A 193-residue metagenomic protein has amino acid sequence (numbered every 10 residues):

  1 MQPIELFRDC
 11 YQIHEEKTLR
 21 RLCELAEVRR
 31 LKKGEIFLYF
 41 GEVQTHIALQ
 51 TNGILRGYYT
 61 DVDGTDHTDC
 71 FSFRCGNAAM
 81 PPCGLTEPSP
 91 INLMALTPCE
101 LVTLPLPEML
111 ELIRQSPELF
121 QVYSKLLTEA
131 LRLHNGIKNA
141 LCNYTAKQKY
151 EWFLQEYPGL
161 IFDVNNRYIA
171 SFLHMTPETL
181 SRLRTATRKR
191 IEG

Functional and structural regions predicted by a protein language model:
M1-E27, P82-C83: Cyclic nucleotide-binding regulatory module and flanking cytosolic helices
P3-I4, E129-A140: Short, Lys/Arg-enriched N-terminal segment that forms or immediately precedes the first helix of a structured domain
G34, T45-Y58, D63, R74-C75: Glycine- and acidic-residue-biased ligand/ion/polar-headgroup-sensing regions
F37-E42: Short phosphate-coordinating micro-motif centered on Lys-Gly-acidic
Y58, M80-P81, L112, F153 (+1 more regions): Residues that scaffold the ATP/ADP-binding catalytic core of kinase and kinase-like folds
D66-D69, A186: A short, polar/charged loop-to-alpha-helix boundary motif
T68-K125: Cyclic-nucleotide recognition modules
Y144-G193: Phosphate-/nucleic-acid-contacting segments
